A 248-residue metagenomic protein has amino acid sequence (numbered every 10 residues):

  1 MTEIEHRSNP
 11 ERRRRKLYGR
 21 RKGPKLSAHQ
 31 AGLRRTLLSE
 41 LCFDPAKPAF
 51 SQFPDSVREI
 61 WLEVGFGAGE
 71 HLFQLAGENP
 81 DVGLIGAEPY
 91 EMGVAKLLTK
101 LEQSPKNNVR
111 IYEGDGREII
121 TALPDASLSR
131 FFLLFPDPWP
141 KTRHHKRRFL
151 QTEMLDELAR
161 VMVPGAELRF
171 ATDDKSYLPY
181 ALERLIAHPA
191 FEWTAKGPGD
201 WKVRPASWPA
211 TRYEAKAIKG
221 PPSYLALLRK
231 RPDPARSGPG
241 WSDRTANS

Functional and structural regions predicted by a protein language model:
M1-I60, E70-G77: S-adenosyl-L-methionine
G67: Conserved glycine-rich SAM-binding loop
Y90: Conserved SAM/SAH-binding beta-strand->alpha-helix loop
L98-D125: S-adenosyl-L-methionine
T121-R130, F135: A short acidic, Gly/Pro-enriched loop at the edge of an enzyme's catalytic core that lines a small-molecule cofactor
L150-P164: A short glycine-rich, Lys/Arg-flanked "PGG" loop and its adjoining helix->strand segment in the class I
P164-T172: Conserved beta-strand signature within the Rossmann-like core of class I S-adenosyl-L-methionine
E183-S248: Class I S-adenosyl-L-methionine
